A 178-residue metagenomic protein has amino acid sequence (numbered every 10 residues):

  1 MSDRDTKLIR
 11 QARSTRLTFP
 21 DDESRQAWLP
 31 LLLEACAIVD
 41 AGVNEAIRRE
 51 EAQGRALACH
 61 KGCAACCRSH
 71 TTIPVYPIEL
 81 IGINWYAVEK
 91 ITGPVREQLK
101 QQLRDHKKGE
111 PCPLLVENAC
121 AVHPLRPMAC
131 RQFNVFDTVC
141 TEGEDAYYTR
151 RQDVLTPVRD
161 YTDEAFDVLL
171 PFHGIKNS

Functional and structural regions predicted by a protein language model:
M1-A119, H123-S178: Short loop/turn segments that flank or connect secondary-structure elements
